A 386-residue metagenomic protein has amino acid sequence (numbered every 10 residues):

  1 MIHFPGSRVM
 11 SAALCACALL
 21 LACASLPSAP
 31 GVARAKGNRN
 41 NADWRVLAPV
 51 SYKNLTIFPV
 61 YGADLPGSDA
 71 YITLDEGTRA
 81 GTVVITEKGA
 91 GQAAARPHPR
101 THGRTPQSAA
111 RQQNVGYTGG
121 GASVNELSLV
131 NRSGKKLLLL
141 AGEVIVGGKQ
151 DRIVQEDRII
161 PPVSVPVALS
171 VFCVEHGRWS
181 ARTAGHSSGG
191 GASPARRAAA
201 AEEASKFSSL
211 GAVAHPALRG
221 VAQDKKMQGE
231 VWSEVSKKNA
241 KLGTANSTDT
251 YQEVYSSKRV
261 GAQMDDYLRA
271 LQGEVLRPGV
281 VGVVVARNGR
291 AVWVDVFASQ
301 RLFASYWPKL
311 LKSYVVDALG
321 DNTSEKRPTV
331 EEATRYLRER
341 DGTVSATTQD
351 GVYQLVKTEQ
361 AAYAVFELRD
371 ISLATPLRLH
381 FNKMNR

Functional and structural regions predicted by a protein language model:
I2-C15: Bacterial N-terminal signal peptides that target proteins for export
A12-A24: Bacterial N-terminal signal peptides
A29-A122, V167-V174, W179-R182: N-terminal, Lys/Arg-enriched amphipathic/low-complexity engagement segments that precede the first folded domain
N41-D43, V50, V174-E274, V285 (+1 more regions): Terminal connector regions
L127-K135: Asparagine-centered strand-capping/turn motif at beta-strand->loop junctions
K135-E143: Short, hydrophobic/aromatic beta-strand segments
G147-G191: Intrinsically disordered, low-complexity Pro/Gly/Ser/Thr-rich segments with frequent PxxP/GP/PP motifs and embedded
Q300-R301, W307-R386: Conserved phosphate-interacting/catalytic interface
